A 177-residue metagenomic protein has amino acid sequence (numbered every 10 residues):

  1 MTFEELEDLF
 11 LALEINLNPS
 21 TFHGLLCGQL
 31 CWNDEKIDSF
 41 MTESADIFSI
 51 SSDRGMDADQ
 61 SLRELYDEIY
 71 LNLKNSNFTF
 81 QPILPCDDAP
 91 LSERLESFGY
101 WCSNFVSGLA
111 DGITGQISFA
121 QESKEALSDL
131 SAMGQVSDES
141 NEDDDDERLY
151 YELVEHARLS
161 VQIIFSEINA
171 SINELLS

Functional and structural regions predicted by a protein language model:
M1-C102, V106-S177: Domain-length accessory/inserted modules outside core catalytic folds
